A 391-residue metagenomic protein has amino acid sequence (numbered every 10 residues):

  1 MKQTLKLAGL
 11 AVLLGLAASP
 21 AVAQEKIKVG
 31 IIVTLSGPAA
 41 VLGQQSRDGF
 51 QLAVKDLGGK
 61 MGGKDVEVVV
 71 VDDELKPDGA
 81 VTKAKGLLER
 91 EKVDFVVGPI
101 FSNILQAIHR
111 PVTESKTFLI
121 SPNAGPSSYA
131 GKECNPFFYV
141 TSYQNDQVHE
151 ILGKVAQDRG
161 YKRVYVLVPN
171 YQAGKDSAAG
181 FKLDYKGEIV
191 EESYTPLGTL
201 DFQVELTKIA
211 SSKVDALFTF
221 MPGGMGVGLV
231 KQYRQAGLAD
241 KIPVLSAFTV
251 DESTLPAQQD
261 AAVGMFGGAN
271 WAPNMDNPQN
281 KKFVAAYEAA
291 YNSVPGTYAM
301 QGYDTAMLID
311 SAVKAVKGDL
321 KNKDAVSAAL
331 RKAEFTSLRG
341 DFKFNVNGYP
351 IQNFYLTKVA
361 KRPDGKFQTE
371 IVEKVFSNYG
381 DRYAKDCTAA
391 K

Functional and structural regions predicted by a protein language model:
M1-G9: Bacterial N-terminal signal peptides that target proteins for export
A18-A23: Sec/Tat signal peptide C-region and signal peptidase I cleavage site
K26, V41-S46, D56, K60-Y129 (+3 more regions): Beta-alpha junction/loop-to-helix N-cap segments that form part of ligand/metal-binding clefts
I27, R331-K391: Solvent-exposed, acidic/polar segments of extracytosolic/periplasmic ligand-binding ectodomains
G30-Q51, V71-D78, I100-F101, L167-K175 (+3 more regions): Extracytoplasmic "Venus flytrap"
I31, L87, E91-I100, I120-P122 (+5 more regions): Periplasmic-binding protein-like
T82, S127-A130, N135-A236, W271-K282: Extracellular/periplasmic Venus flytrap/periplasmic-binding protein
V230-Y303, K314-L320, P363, T369-A390: Extracellular/periplasmic periplasmic-binding protein-like sensory domains
